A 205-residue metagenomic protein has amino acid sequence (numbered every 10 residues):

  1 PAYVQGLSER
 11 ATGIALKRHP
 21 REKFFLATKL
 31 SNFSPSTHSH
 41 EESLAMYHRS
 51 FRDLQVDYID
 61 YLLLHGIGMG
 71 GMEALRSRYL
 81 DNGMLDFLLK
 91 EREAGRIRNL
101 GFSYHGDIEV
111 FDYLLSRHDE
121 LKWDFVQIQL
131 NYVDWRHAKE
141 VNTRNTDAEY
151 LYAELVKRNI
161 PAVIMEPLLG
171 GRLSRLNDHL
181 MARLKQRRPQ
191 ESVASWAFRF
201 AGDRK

Functional and structural regions predicted by a protein language model:
P1, T12, L26, S50 (+6 more regions): Conserved, mostly hydrophobic/aromatic
P1-F24, D57, F87-E93: N-terminal binding-site loop/beta-alpha segment at the start of enzyme catalytic domains that lines or forms
V4, S34-P35, G106: Glycine-/small-residue-rich active-site loops that bind phosphorylated ligands and cofactors
L7, T37-H38, E109: Residues that form or flank phosphate/diphosphate-binding pockets in enzymes that use nucleotide phosphates
E22-P35, Y58, L64, I128-L130: A short, structured active-site edge motif that brings together acidic residues
S36-H48: Glycine-rich anion/phosphate-binding loops
F51-R76: Active-site groove signature of glycoside hydrolases
I67-K205: Beta/alpha (TIM)-barrel catalytic core signal, keyed to glycine-rich beta->alpha loops juxtaposed to Asp/Glu that bind
